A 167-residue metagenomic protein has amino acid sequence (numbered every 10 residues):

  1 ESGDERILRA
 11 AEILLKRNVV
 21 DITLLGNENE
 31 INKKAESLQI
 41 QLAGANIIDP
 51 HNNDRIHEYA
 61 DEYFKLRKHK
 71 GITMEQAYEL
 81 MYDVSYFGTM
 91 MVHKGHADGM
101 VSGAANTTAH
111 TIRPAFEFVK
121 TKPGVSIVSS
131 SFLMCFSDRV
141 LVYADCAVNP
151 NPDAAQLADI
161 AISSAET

Functional and structural regions predicted by a protein language model:
E1-T167: Anion-binding alpha/beta catalytic cores of soluble intermediary-metabolism enzymes, centered on
